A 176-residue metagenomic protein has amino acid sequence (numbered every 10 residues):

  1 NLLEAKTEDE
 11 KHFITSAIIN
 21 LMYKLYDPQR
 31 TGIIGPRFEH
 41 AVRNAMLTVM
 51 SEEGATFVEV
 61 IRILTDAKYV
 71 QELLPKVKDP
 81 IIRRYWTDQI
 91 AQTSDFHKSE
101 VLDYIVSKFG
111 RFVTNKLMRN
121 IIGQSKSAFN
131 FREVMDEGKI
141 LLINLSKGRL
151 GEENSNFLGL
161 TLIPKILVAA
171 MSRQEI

Functional and structural regions predicted by a protein language model:
N1-I176: P-loop NTPase motor domains
